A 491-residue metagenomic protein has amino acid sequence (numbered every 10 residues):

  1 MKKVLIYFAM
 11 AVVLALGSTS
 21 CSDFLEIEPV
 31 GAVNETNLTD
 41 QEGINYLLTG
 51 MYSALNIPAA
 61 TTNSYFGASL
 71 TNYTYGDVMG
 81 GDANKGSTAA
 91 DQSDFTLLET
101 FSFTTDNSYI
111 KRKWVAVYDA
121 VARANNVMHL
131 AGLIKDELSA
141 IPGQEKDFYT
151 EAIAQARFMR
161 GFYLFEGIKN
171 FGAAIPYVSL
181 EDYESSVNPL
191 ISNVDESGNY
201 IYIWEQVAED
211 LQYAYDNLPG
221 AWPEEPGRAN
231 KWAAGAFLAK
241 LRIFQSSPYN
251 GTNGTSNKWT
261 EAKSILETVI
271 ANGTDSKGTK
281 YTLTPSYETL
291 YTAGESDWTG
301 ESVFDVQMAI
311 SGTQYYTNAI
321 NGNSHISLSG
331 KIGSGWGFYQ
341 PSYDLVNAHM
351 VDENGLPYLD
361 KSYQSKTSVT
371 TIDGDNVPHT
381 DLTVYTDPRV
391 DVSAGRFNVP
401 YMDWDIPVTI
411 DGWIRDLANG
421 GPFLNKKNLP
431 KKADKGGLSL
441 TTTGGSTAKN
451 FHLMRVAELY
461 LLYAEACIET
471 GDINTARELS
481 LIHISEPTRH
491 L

Functional and structural regions predicted by a protein language model:
K3, L14-E42, V207, A239 (+2 more regions): Bacterial Sec-dependent N-terminal signal peptides
C21-T74, V369, V384: Membrane-proximal, proline-rich intrinsically disordered regions
N45-Y46, S53-A59, G86-F171, N193-E205 (+5 more regions): Conserved, well-structured interaction surfaces
I168-N170, I175, F244-N253, G471: Short coil/turn linking the two alpha-helices of tandem helical-hairpin repeats
S246, V269-V369: Polar, glycine-rich mid-to-C-terminal structural blocks that act as macromolecule-binding/assembly scaffolds
Y363, T367-R455: Flexible, polar/acidic helix-loop-strand segments at domain edges
I482-L491: Single conserved hydrophobic/aromatic residue that forms the stacking wall/gate of nucleotide- or nucleobase-binding
